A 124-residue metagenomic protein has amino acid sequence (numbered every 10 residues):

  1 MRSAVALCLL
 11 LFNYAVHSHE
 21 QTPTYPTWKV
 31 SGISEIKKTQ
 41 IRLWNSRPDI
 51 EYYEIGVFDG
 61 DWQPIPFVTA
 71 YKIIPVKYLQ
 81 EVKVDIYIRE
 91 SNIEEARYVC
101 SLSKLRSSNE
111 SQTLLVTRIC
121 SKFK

Functional and structural regions predicted by a protein language model:
M1-A4: Positively charged n-region of N-terminal signal peptides that target proteins for export
N13-A15: N-terminal signal peptide c-region/cleavage motif recognized by signal peptidases
H17-R42: Beta-sheet-dominated interaction scaffolds and their linkers
K38, I50-E54, A96: Exposed beta-strand and adjacent loop surfaces of beta-rich binding modules that mediate intermolecular recognition
T39-W44, I86, V99-S103: Buried hydrophobic-core signal for structured, non-transmembrane domains
S46-P64: Short acidic, flexible loop segments centered on an aromatic residue
P64-I93: Intrinsically disordered, low-complexity Pro/Gly/Ser/Thr-rich segments with frequent PxxP/GP/PP motifs and embedded
E90-K124: Terminal connector regions
